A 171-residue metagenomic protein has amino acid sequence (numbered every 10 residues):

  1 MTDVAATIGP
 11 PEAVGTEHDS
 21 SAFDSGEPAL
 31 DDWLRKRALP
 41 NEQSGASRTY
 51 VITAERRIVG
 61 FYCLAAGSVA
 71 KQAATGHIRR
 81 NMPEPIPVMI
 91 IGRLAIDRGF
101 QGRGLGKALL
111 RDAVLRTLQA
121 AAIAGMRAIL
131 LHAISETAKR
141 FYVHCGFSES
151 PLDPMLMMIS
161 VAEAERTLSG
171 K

Functional and structural regions predicted by a protein language model:
T2-P40, S44: Short amphipathic alpha-helix that is part of the acyltransferase structural core
G45-A66: Conserved beta-hairpin
Y50-T53, I91, I129-A133: Extended hydrophobic secondary-structure segments that form protein cores and membrane-embedded regions
F61-R93: Conserved acyl-donor/pantetheine-binding loop and adjacent beta-alpha core of acyl/acetyltransferases and related
G92-G102: A short, internal acetyl-CoA/4′-phosphopantetheine-binding micro-motif in the GNAT/acyltransferase core
G102-R116, H144: Conserved acetyl-CoA-binding loop-helix of GNAT-fold acetyltransferases
L110, S135-A138, P154-V161: Short glycine/proline-centered loop/turn elements that form peptide/ligand docking sites
L118, A124-G125, H132-L152: Conserved active-site alpha-helix within GNAT-family acetyltransferase domains
